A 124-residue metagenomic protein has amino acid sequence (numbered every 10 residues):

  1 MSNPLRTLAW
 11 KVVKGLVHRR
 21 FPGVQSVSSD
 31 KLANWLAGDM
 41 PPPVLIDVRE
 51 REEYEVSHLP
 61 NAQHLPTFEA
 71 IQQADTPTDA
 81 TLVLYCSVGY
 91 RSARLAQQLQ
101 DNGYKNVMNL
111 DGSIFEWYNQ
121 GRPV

Functional and structural regions predicted by a protein language model:
M1-A37, P41-P43, R51-A80, A93-V124: Rhodanese-like catalytic fold shared by cysteine-dependent sulfurtransferases and DSP/PTP-type phosphatases
Y85: Short, surface-exposed ligand- or partner-binding patches at beta-edge/loop junctions that are enriched in aromatics
G89-Y90: Residue-level detector of alpha-helix initiation sites
